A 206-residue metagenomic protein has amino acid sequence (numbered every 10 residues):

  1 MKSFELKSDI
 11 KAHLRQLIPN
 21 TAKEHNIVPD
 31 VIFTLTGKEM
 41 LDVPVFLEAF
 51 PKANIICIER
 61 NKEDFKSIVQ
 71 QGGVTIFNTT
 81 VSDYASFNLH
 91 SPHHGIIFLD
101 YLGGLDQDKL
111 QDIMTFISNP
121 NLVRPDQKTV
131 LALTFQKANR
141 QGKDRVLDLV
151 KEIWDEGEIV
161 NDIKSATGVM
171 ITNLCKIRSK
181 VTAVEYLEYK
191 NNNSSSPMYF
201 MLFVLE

Functional and structural regions predicted by a protein language model:
M1-L89: SAM cofactor-binding core of SAM-dependent methyltransferases, primarily the Rossmann-like beta-alpha-beta module
F4-I10, K38-D42, Y101-D108, K137-K143: Short acidic, S/G/P-rich loop/turn micro-motifs used as interaction or catalytic elements
V31, N54, G95-I96, V130: Structural motif
D83-P92, M114-S118: Short amphipathic alpha-helix with an adjacent loop that forms part of the alpha/beta core around
S91-D100: Short SAM/SAH-binding signature in class I
G103-L122, D126: A short, conserved alpha-helix within the catalytic core of class I
N121-G142: Conserved beta-strand signature within the Rossmann-like core of class I S-adenosyl-L-methionine
N139-E206: A conserved mid-domain beta-alpha-beta active-site/ligand-binding segment of alpha/beta enzyme cores
